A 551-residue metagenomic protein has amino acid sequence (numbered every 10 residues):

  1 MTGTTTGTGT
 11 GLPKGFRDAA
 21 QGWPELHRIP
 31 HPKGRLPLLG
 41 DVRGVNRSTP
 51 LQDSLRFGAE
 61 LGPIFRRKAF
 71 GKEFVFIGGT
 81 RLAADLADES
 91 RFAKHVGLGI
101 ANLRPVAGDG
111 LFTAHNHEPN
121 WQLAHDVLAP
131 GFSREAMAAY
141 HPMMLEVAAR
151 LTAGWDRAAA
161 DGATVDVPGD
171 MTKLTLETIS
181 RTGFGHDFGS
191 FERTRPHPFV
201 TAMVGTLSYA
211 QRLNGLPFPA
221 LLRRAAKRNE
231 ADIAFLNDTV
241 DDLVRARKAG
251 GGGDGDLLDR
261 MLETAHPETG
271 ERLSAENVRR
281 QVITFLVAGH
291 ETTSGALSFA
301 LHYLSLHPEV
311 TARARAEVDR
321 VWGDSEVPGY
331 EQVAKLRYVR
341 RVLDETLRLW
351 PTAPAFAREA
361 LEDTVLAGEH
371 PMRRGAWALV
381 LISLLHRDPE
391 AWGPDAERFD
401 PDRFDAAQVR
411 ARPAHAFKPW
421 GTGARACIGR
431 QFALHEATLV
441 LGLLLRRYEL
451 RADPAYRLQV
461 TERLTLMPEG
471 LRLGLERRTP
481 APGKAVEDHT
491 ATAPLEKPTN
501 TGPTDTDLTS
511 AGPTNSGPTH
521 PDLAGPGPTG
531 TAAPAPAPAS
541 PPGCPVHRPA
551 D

Functional and structural regions predicted by a protein language model:
T2-D109, P119, L123, P142-A153 (+7 more regions): N-terminal membrane-proximal hinge/A-helix region immediately C-terminal to the signal-anchor transmembrane segment
T2-G3, G15-G22, L26-I29, G58 (+7 more regions): Cytochrome P450 proximal C-terminal region
G3, G7, G15-H27, H95-N102 (+3 more regions): Cytochrome P450 heme-thiolate monooxygenase catalytic core
W23, R28-G34, H141-L145, V200-A202 (+9 more regions): Cytochrome P450 I-helix active-site segment
D41-G62, D242, E326-A367: Conserved cytochrome P450 K-helix E-x-x-R motif and the immediately C-terminal K′/meander segment
T292-T311, R315-E317, Q431-Y448: Cytochrome P450 catalytic-core helices
D363, V380-V409, C544: Conserved cytochrome P450 K-helix/beta-meander segment immediately N-terminal to the heme-binding cysteine loop
P498-T529: Long, intrinsically disordered low-complexity tandem-repeat segments
